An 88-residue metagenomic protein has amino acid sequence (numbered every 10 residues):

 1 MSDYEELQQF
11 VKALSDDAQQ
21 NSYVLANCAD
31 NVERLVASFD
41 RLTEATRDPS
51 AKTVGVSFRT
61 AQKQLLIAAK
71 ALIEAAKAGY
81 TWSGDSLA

Functional and structural regions predicted by a protein language model:
M1-A88: N-terminal secretion-targeting helices of virulence/extracellular proteins, encompassing both classical Sec signal
